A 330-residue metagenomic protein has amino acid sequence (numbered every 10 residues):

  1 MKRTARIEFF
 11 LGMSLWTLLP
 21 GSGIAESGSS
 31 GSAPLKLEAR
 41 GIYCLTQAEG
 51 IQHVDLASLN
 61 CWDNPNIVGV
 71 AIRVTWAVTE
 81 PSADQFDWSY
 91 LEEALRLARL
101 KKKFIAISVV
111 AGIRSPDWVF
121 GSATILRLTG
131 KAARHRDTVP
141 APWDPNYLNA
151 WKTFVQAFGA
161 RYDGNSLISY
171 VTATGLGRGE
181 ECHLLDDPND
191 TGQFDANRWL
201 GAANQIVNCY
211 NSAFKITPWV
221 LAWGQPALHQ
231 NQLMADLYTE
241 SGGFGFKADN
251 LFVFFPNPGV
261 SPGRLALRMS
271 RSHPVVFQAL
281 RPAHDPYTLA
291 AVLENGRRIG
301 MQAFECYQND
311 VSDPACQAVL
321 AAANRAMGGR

Functional and structural regions predicted by a protein language model:
E8-P20: Bacterial N-terminal signal peptides
E26-V68, R73: Boundary/entry segment of secreted carbohydrate-active catalytic domains
G41-Q47, L167-R178, G201-N231, A248-D249: Aromatic-lined carbohydrate-recognition surfaces of secreted/lumenal glycan-active proteins
S58-P65, A94-K101, D163, Y210-N211 (+3 more regions): Acidic (Asp/Glu)-rich catalytic clusters
N60-G130, R198-I206: Aromatic-lined substrate-binding rim segments of carbohydrate-active enzymes
T75-W88, R136-N149, Q193-N197, R281: The substrate-binding groove and active-site-proximal loops of carbohydrate-active enzymes, especially glycoside
A94-R99, A132-T172, A202, I206-C209: An active-site-proximal structural segment forming one wall of the substrate-binding cleft that immediately precedes
A106, V110, F244-R330: Substrate-binding cleft of secreted/luminal carbohydrate-active enzymes
